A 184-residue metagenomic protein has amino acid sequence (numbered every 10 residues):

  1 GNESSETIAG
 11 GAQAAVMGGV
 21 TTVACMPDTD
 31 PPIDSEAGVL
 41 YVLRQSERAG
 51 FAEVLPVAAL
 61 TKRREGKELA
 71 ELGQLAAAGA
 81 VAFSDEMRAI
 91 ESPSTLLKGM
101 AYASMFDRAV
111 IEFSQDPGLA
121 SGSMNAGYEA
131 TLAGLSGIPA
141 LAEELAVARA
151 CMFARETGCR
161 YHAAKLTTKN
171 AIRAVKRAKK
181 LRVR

Functional and structural regions predicted by a protein language model:
G1, V23-C25, V54-A58, F83-D85 (+2 more regions): Hydrophobic faces of well-ordered beta-strands that scaffold small-molecule active sites in alpha/beta enzyme cores
G1-A49: Metal-associated gating/positioning segment near the N- to mid-region
G1-E6, P27-T29, L55-E68, M87 (+1 more regions): Active-site mouth loops of central-metabolism enzymes
S4, P31-S35, R64-E65, S92 (+1 more regions): Alpha-helix N-cap/loop-to-helix initiation residues
G19-V20, F51, A80, G158: A structural motif
V20-C25, F51-L55, N125-L135: Gly-rich Lys/Arg/Thr-decorated short loops/hinges at beta-loop-alpha junctions or inter-strand turns that position
E36-V57, A101-Q115: Alpha-helix-loop-beta-strand connector modules within alpha/beta enzyme cores
K67-R184: Histidine/acidic residue-rich metal-binding segments in metalloenzymes
